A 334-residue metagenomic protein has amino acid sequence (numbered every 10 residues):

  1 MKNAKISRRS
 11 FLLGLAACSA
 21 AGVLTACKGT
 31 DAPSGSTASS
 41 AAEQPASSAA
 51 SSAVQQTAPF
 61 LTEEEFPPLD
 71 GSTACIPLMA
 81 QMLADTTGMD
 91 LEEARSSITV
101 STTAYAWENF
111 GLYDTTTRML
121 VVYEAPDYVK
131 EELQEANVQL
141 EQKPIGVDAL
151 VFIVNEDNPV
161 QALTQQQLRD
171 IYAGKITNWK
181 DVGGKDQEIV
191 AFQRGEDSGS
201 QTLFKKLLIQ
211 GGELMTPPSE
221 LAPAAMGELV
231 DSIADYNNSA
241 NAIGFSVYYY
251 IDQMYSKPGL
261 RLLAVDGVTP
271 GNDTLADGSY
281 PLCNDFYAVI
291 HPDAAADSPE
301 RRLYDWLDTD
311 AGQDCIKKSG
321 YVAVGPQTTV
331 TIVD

Functional and structural regions predicted by a protein language model:
M1-I6, L12-L24: N-terminal secretory signal peptides
R8, G35-A38: N-terminal secretory targeting modules
C27-S36: Bacterial lipoprotein signal-peptidase II cleavage site
A38-D334: Exported/periplasmic ABC-transporter solute-binding proteins
